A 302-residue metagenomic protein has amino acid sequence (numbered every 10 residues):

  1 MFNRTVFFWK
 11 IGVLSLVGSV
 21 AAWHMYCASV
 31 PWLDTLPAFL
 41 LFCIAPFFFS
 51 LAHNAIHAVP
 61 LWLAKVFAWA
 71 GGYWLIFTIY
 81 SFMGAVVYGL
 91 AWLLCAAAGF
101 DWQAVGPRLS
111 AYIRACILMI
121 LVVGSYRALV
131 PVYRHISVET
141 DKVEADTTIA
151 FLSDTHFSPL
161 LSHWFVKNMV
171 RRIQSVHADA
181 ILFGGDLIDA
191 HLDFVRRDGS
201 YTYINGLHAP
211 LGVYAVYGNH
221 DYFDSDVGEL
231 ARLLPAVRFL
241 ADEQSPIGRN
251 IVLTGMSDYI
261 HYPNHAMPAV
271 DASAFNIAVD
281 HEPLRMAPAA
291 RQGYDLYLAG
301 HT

Functional and structural regions predicted by a protein language model:
M1-P131: Non-catalytic terminal accessory segments
I120, I136, I251: A broad, low-specificity signal marking well-ordered, structured residues that form hydrophobic/aromatic
Y126-A145: N-terminal pre-catalytic segment of deacetylase/amide-hydrolase enzymes
E139-T302: Soluble catalytic domains of enzymes that build or remodel membrane lipids, polysaccharides, and related
